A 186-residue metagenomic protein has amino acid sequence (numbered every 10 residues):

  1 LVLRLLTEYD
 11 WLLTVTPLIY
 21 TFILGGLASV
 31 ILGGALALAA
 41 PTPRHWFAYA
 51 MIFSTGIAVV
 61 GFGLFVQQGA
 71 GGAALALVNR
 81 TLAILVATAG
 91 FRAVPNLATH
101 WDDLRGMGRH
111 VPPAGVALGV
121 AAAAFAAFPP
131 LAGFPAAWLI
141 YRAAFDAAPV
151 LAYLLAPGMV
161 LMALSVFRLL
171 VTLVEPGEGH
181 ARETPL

Functional and structural regions predicted by a protein language model:
L1-W138, R142-L173, G179: Hydrophobic transmembrane alpha-helices and their helix-loop junctions in integral membrane proteins
P185-L186: Glycine- and aromatic-enriched alpha-helical transmembrane segments of multi-pass membrane proteins
